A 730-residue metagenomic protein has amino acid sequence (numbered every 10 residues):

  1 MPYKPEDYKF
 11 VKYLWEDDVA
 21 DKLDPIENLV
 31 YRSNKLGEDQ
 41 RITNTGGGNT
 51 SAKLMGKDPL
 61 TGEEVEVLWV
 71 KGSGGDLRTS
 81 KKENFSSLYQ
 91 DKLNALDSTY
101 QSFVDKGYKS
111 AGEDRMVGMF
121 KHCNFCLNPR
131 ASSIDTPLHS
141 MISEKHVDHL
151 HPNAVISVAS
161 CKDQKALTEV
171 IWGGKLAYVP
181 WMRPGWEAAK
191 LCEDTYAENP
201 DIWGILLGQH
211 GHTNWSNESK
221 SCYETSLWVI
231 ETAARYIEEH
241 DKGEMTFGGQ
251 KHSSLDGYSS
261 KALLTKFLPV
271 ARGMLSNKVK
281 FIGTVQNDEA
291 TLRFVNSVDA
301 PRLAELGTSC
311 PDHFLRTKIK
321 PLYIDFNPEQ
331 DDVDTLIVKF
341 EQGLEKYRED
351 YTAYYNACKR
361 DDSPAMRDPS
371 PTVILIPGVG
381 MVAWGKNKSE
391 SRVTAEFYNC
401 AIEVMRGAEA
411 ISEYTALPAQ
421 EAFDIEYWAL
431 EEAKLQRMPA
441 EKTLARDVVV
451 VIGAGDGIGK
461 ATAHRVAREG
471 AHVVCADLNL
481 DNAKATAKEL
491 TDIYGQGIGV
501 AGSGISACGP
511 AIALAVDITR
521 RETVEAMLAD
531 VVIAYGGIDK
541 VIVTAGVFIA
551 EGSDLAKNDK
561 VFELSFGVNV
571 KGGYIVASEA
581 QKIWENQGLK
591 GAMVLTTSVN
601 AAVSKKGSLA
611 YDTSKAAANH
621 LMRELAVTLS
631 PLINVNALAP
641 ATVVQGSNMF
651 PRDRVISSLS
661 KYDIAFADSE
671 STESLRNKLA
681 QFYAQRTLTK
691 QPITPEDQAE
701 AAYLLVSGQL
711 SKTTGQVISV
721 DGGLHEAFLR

Functional and structural regions predicted by a protein language model:
M1-V449, A461: Glycine-rich flexible loops
G546, Y703, T714-R730: Short C-terminal tail/terminal secondary-structure segment of NAD(P)H-dependent dehydrogenase/reductase domains
G552-E563, Y683: Substrate-binding pocket helix/loop in short-chain dehydrogenase/reductase
D554, V603-L609, K690: Active-site loop immediately N-terminal to the catalytic Tyr-X3-Lys motif of short-chain dehydrogenase/reductase
A577, S614: Active-site helix of classical SDR
S598: Residue(s) in the substrate-gating loop at a strand-loop-helix junction that position the organic substrate next
S630-N634, T713-G715: Short, small/polar-rich loop/turn modules that mediate ligand/substrate recognition or access, typified
